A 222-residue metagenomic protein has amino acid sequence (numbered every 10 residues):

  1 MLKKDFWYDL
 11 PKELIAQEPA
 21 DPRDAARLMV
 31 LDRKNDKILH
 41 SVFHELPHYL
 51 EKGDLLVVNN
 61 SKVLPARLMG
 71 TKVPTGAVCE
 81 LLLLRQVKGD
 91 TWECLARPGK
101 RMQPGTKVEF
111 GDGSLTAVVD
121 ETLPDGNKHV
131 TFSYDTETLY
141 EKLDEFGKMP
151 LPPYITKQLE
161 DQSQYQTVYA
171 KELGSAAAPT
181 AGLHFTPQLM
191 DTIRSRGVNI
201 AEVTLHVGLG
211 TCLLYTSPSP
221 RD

Functional and structural regions predicted by a protein language model:
M1-P47, K52: N- or domain-start disorder-to-order transition segments that initiate the globular core
L55, T71-Y165, Y169-A176, G182: Short loop/hinge segments at the start of secondary-structure elements
S61-L64: Short acidic, Gly/Ser-rich segments with clustered Asp/Glu that frequently serve as metal-coordination loops in enzyme
L68-G70, M190: Short amphipathic alpha-helical segments
A178-R196, I200-A201: Phosphate-binding glycine-rich loops and their immediate beta-loop-alpha structural context
L205-L209: Histidine/lysine/aspartate-rich catalytic loop segments that bind and position anionic ligands
Y215-D222: Conserved small/polar residues in nucleotide/adenosyl-binding loops
